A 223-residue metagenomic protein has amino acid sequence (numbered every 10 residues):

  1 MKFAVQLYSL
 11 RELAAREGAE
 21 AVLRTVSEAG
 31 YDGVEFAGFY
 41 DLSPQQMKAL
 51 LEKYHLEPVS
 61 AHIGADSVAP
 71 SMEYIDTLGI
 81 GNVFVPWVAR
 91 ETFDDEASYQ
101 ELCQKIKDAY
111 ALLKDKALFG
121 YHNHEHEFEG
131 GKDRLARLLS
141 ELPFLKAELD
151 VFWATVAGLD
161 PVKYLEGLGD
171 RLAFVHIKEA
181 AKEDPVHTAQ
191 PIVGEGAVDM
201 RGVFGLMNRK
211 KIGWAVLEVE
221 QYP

Functional and structural regions predicted by a protein language model:
M1-S27, Y40, D76-G81, D115 (+2 more regions): Histidine-acidic metal/acid-base catalytic patches
A4, D32-G38, E57-H62, V83-V85 (+1 more regions): Short, well-structured secondary-structure segments
R11-E12, F36, A61-I63, E125-H126 (+2 more regions): Short, flexible loop segments at the rims of nucleotide/cofactor-binding pockets, characterized by
R24, E57-A147, A154-V156: Active-site acidic/histidine proton-transfer and metal-coordination neighborhood in alpha/beta enzyme cores
G33, G120-H122, E148, V216-E218: Generic enzyme active-site microenvironment
E35-K53: Glycine-rich, proline-tolerant flexible connector loops at the mouths of alpha/beta enzymes
F39, G64-D66, V88, D150 (+2 more regions): Flexible loop residues that form catalytic and substrate-binding hotspots at small-molecule/glycan-binding clefts
S43-Q45, V68-A69, M200-R201: Short, well-ordered alpha-helical microsegments
